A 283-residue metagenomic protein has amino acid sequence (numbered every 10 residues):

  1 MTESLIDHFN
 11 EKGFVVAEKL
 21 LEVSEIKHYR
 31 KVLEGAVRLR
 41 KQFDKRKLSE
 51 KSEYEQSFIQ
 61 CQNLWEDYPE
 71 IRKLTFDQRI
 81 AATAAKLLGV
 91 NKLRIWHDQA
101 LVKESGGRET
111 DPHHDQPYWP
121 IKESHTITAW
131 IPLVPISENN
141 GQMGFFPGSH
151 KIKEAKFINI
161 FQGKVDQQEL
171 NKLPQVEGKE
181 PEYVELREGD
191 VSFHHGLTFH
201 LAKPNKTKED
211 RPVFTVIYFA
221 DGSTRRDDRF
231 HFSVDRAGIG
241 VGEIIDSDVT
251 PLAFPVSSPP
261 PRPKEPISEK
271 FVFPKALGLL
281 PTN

Functional and structural regions predicted by a protein language model:
M1-K12, E18-H114, Y118-I121, I158 (+1 more regions): Non-heme Fe(II)-dependent double-stranded beta-helix
G35-L39, V90, I136, I152 (+1 more regions): Phosphate/oxyanion-binding loops and surfaces in catalytic or ligand/nucleic-acid-binding neighborhoods
F43-D44, L48, V191-F193, L197-N283: Non-heme Fe(II)/2-oxoglutarate
I59, H114, K164-G178, D210 (+1 more regions): Short, surface-exposed loop/helix-turn segments at secondary-structure junctions that function as lids/hinges flanking
L88, H114-T126, K179-E180, L186 (+1 more regions): A short beta-loop-beta micro-motif enriched in histidine and acidic residues
Q99, H114, I131-P135, P147 (+1 more regions): Short, structured patches in soluble enzyme cores that scaffold and shape functional sites
P120-E138, E185-L186, F193, V216-D221: Short, conserved beta-strand element in jelly-roll/cupin
I136-K203, S223: Double-stranded beta-helix
